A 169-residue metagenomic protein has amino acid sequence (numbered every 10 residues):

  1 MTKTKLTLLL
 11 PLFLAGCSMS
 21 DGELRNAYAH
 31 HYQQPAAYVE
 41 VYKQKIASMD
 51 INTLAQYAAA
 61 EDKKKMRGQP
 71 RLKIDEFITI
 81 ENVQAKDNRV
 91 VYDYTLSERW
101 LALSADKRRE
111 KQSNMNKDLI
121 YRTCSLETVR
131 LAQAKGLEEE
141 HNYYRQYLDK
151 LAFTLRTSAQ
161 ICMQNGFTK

Functional and structural regions predicted by a protein language model:
M1-T7: Bacterial N-terminal signal peptides that target proteins for export
T7-A15: Bacterial N-terminal signal peptides
S18-S20: Bacterial signal peptide processing site
L24, H30-K86: N-proximal, solvent-exposed amphipathic alpha-helical segments enriched in charged/polar residues
V41, N52-E61, A102-K111, Y121-T123 (+1 more regions): Post-signal/leader-peptide non-cytosolic segments of secretory proteins
P70-V129: Mature extracytoplasmic domains of secretory-pathway proteins
A134-K169: C-terminal partner/receptor-binding element of secreted or periplasmic proteins
